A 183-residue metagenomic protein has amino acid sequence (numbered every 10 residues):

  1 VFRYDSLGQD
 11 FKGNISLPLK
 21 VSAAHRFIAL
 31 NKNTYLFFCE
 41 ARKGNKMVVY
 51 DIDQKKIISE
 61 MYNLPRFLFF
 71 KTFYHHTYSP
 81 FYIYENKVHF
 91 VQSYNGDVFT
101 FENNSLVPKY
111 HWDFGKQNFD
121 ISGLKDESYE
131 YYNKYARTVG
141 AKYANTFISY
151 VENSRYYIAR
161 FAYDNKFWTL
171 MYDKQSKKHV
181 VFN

Functional and structural regions predicted by a protein language model:
V1-K46, I58-F70: Asp-box/WD-like beta-propeller blade repeats and closely related beta-sheet repeat scaffolds
V1-R3, R42-V49, N95-F101, Y163-M171: Structural motif
Q9-G13, K55-I58, S105-P108, K177-V181: Beta-strand initiation motifs
K20-L30, F69-P80, I121, A144-S149: Repeated scaffold domains used in trafficking and secretory/extracellular systems, primarily beta-propellers
K32-T34, E85-K87, N153-R155: Short coil/turn segments that connect the beta-strands within blades of beta-propeller domains
V48-L106: Loop-centered beta-sheet repeat module
F69, K109-N145, S149, Q175-N183: Conserved blade-ending motifs and adjacent loop-strand segments that build the rim/top face of beta-propeller domains
E152-N183: Intrinsically disordered, low-complexity segments enriched in Gly and acidic/Ser/Thr residues that form flexible
